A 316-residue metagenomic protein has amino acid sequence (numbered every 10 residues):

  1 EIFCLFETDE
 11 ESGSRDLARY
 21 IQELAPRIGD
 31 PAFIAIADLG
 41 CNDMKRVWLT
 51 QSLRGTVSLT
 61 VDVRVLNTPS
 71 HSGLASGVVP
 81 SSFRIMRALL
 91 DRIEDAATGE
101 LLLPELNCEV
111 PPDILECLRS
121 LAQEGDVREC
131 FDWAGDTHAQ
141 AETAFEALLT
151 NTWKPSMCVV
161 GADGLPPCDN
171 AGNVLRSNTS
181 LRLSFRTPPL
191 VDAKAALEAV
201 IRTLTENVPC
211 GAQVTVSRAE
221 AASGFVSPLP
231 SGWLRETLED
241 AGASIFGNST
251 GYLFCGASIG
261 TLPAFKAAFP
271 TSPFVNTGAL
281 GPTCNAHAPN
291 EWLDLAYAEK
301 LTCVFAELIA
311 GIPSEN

Functional and structural regions predicted by a protein language model:
E1-G13, L59-V63, A75-A97, L183 (+1 more regions): Alpha-helical metal-binding/catalytic segments enriched in His/Glu/Asp
E1-S52, N316: Acidic/histidine-rich catalytic neighborhood of metal-dependent amide-processing enzymes
I2, A32-F33, G55-L59, S82 (+4 more regions): Structural beta-strand/beta-sheet cores of well-ordered domains, especially the beta-sheet scaffolds that support
T8-S12, W48-L49, L74-G77, L229 (+1 more regions): Alpha-helix capping and helix-loop boundary segments enriched in small/acidic/polar residues
D43-M44, L101-N178, P189-A199, N207 (+1 more regions): An extended, acidic, His-containing surface patch that forms the Zn2+-binding/catalytic region of metallohydrolases
W48-R64, F274-T277, G281: Flexible glycine/proline-rich, aromatic-decorated loop/lid segments
N67-P69, F185-A193: A generic structural motif
S70-V79, D169-G172: A short glycine-threonine-serine/GTX helix/turn-capping micro-motif
